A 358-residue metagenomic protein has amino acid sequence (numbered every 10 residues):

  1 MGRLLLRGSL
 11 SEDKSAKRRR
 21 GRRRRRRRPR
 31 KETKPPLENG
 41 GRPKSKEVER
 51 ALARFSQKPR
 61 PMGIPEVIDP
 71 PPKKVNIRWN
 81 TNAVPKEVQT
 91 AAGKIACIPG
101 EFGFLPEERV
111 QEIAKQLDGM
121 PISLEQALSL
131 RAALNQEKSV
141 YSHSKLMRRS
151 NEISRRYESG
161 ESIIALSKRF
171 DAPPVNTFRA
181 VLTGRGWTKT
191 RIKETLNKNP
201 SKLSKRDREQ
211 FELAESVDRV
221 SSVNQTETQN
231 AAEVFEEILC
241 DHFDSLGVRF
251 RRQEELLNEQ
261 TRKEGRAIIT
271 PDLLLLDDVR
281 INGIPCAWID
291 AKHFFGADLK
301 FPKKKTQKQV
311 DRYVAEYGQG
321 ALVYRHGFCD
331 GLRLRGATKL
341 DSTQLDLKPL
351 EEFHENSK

Functional and structural regions predicted by a protein language model:
G2-E209: Nuclease-adjacent, charged terminal/linker segments that flank catalytic cores
S150-S154, C240, Q307-Y313: Short amphipathic alpha-helical segments and helix-helix/interface helices
E209-N258: Acidic-basic catalytic patches of nuclease active cores, encompassing PD-(D/E)XK and other metal-cofactor nuclease
Q225-T228, T261-G265, A297-K304: Short, flexible/disordered intra-domain loops and linkers
F243, P271-A297: Conserved catalytic cores of phosphodiester-cleaving nucleases, focusing on short active-site segments
L257-P271: Beta-rich nucleic-acid/ligand-interaction surfaces
A287, A291-A337: Catalytic cores of nucleic-acid endonucleases
H326-K358: Domain-level recognition of nuclease-like catalytic cores that cleave nucleotide substrates
